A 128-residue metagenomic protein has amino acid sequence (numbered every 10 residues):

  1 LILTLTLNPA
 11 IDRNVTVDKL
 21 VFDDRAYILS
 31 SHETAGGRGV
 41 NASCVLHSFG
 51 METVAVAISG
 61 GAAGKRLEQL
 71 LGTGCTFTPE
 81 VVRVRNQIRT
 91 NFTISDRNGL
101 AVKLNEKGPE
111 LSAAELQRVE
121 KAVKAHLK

Functional and structural regions predicted by a protein language model:
L1-V56, K65: Glycine-rich phosphate/adenosyl-contacting loop at the front of the ribokinase-like
D24, S48-K128: Conserved N-terminal subdomain of the carbohydrate kinase-like
